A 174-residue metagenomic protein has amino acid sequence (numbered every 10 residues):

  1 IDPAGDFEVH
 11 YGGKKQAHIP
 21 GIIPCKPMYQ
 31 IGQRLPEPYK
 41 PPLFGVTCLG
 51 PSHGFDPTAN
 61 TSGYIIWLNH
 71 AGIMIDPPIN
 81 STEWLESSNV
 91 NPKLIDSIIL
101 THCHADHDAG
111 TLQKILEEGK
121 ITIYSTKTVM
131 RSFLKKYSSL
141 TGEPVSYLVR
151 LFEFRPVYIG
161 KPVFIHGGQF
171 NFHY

Functional and structural regions predicted by a protein language model:
I1, G119-Y174: Flexible, acidic/histidine-containing loops and adjacent segments that form or flank the divalent-metal
I1-V90, F154-Y174: Core dinuclear metal-dependent hydrolase active-site scaffold
K40-P41, G72, S88, S97 (+4 more regions): Aromatic-enriched hydrophobic runs in primary sequence
I79-R131, P156: Active-site metal-binding motif and surrounding structural segment of the metallo-beta-lactamase
